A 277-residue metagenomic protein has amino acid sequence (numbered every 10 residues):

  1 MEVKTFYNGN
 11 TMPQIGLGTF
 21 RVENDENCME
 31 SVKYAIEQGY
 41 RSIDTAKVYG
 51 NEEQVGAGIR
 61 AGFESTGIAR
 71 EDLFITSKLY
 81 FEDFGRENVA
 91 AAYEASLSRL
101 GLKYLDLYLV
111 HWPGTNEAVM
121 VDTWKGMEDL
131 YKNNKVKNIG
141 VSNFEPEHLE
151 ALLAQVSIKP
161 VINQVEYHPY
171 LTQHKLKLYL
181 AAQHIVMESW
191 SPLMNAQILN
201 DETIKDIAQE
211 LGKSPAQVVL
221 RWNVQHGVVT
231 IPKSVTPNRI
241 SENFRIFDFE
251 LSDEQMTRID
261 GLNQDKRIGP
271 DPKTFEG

Functional and structural regions predicted by a protein language model:
M1-L73, M194, F275: N-terminal binding-site loop/beta-alpha segment at the start of enzyme catalytic domains that lines or forms
V22-E26, A46-Q54, E82-E87, T115-A118 (+2 more regions): Acidic-and-aromatic substrate-binding clefts and catalytic sites of carbohydrate-active enzymes
E23-I36, G85-L100, E147-E150, L171-T172: Short, acidic/polar
S42, Y104-L107, N138, I162: Residues at the N-termini of beta-strands
E53-E64, Y93-L97, M127, L149: Short, well-ordered amphipathic alpha-helices
A69-D83, L107-P113, Y167: A short, structured active-site edge motif that brings together acidic residues
V89-V110, D129-N133, I185: CE4/NodB-like, metal-dependent polysaccharide N-deacetylase domain that modifies extracellular/periplasmic N-acetylated
P113-G277: Beta/alpha (TIM)-barrel catalytic core signal, keyed to glycine-rich beta->alpha loops juxtaposed to Asp/Glu that bind
